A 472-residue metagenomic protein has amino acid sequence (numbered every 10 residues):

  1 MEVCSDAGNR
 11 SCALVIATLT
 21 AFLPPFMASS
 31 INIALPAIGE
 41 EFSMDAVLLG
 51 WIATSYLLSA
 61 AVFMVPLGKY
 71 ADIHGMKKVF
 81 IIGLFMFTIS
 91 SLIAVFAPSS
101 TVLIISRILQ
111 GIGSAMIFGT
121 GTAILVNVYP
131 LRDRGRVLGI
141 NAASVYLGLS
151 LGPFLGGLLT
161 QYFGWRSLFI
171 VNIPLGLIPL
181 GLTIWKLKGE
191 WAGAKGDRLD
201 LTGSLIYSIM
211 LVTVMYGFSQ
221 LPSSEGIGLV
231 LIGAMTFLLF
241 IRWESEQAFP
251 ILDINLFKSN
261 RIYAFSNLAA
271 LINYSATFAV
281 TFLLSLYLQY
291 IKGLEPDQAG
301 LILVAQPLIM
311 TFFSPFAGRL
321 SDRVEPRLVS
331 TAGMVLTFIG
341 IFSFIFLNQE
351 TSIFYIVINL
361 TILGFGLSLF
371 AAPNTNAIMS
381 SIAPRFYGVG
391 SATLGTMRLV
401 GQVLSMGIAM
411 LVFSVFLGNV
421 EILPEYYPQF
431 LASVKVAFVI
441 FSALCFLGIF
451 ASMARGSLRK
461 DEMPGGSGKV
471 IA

Functional and structural regions predicted by a protein language model:
M1-N9, R455-A472: Intrinsic disorder in cytosolic terminal tails and internal cytosolic loops of multi-pass membrane transporters
M1-W185, F313, A317, R323-V324 (+6 more regions): Transmembrane-helix bundle of Major Facilitator Superfamily
C12-F26, I31-I33, S144, F163 (+4 more regions): 12-transmembrane solute porter fold
L35-I38, L125, L159, L187 (+7 more regions): Hydrophobic alpha-helical interface/terminus motif in multipass membrane transporters
S90, S106, G113, I206 (+9 more regions): Small-residue hotspots
A94, T183, V214-M215, S219 (+6 more regions): Structural signal for membrane-spanning alpha-helices in multi-pass inner-membrane proteins, emphasizing helix cores
Q161-L268, I302, S442: Hydrophobic transmembrane-helix bundles of small-molecule transporters
A192-D197, F249-N255, L423-P424, L458-K469: Short, Lys/Arg-enriched, Gly/Pro-containing loop segments at transmembrane-helix junctions of multi-pass membrane
